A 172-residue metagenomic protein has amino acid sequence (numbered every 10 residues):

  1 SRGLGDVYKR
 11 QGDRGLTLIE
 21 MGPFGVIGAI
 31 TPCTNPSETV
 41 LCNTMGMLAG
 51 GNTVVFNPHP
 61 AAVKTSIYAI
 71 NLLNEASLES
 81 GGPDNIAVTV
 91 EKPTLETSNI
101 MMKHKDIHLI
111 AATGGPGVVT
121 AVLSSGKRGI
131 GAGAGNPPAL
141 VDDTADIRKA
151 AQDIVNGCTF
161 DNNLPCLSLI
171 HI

Functional and structural regions predicted by a protein language model:
G3-Y8: Short, small-residue-biased leader/transition segments that mark boundaries at the very start of proteins
K9-A76, P116, S125-K127, N136-P137 (+1 more regions): Conserved small-residue-rich beta-alpha loop and adjacent elements that most often cradle the phosphate/pyrophosphate
R10-I19, A87-I107: A structured beta-alpha segment of the ubiquitous adenosine-cofactor-binding alpha/beta core
V40, N71, E91-L95, G114 (+1 more regions): Active-site glycine-rich loop that binds ribose-phosphate moieties when present
A49, V119-H171: ALDH superfamily catalytic-core signature
F56, V88-E91, A111-G114, G129-A132: General beta-strand structural signal in soluble alpha/beta enzymes
E79-T89: A glycine-rich helix N-cap at a beta->alpha junction
M101-L109, P116, S124, T144: Active-site/ligand-binding-proximal alpha/beta "capping" segment
